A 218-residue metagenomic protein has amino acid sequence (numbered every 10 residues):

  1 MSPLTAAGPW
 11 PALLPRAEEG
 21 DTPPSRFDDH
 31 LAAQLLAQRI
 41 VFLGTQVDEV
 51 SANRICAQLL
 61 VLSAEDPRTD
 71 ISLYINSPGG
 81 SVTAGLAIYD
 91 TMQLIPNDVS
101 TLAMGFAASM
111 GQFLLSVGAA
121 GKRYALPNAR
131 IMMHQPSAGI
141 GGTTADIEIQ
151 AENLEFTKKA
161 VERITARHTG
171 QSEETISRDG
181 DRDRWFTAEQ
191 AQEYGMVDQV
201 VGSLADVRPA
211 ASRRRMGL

Functional and structural regions predicted by a protein language model:
M1-M110, V117-L218: N-terminal organellar transit peptides
